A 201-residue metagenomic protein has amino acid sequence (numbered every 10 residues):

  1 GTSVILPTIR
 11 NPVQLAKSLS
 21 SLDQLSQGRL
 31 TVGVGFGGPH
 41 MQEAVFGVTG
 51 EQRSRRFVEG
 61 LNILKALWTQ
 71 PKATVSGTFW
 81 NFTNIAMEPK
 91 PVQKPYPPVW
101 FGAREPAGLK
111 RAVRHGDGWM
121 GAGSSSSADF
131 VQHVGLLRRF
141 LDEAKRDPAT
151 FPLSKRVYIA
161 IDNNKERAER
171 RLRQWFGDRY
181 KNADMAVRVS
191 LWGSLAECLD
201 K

Functional and structural regions predicted by a protein language model:
G1-K201: Active-site-adjacent structural elements that line small-molecule/cofactor binding pockets in enzymes
